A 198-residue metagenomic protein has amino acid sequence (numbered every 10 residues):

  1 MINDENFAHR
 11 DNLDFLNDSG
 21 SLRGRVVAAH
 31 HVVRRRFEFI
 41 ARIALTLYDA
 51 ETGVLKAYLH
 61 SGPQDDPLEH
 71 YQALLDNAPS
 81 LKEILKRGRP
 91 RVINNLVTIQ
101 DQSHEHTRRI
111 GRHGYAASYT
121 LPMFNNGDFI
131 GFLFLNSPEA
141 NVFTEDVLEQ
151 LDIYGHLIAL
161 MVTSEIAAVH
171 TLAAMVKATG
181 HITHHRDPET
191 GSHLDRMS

Functional and structural regions predicted by a protein language model:
M1-I2, F15, R87-P90, N126 (+2 more regions): Signal-transmission/dimerization alpha-helices at domain junctions
M1-V27, R35, S164-A178: Signal-transmission linkers at sensory-effector interfaces
F15-Y58, D66-E69, G191, S198: Helix-loop-beta substructure at the N-terminus of cytosolic sensory domains that couple signal/ligand detection
E51-T52, F124-F129, P138: Flexible loop/coil segments at beta-strand boundaries within sensory signal-transduction domains
D65-D101, E105, R109-G111: Regulatory sensory and allosteric helical modules in signal-transduction proteins and certain transcription factors
A116-F124: A short, aliphatic-rich beta-strand micro-motif
I130, N136-D152, V162-E165: Regulatory loop-to-helix N-cap segments in sensory/regulatory domains that couple ligand/signal detection
V169-S198: … and, occasionally, acidic/histidine-rich disordered N-termini of signaling adaptors
